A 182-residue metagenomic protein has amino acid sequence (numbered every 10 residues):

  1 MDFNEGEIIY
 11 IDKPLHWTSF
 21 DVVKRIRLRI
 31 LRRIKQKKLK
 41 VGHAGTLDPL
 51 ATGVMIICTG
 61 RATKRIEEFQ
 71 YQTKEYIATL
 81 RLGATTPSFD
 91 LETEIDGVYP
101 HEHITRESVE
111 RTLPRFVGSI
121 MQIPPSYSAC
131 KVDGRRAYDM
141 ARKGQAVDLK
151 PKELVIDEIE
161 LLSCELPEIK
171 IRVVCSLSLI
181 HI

Functional and structural regions predicted by a protein language model:
M1-I180: Catalytic/RNA-binding core of pseudouridine synthases
